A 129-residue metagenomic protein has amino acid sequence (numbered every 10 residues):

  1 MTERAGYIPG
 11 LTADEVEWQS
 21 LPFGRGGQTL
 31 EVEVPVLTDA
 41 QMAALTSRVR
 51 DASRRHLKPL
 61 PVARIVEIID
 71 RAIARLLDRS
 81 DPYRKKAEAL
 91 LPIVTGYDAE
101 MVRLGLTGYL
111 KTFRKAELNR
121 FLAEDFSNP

Functional and structural regions predicted by a protein language model:
M1-P129: N-terminal Rossmann-like NAD(P)+-binding subdomain of aldehyde/semialdehyde dehydrogenases
